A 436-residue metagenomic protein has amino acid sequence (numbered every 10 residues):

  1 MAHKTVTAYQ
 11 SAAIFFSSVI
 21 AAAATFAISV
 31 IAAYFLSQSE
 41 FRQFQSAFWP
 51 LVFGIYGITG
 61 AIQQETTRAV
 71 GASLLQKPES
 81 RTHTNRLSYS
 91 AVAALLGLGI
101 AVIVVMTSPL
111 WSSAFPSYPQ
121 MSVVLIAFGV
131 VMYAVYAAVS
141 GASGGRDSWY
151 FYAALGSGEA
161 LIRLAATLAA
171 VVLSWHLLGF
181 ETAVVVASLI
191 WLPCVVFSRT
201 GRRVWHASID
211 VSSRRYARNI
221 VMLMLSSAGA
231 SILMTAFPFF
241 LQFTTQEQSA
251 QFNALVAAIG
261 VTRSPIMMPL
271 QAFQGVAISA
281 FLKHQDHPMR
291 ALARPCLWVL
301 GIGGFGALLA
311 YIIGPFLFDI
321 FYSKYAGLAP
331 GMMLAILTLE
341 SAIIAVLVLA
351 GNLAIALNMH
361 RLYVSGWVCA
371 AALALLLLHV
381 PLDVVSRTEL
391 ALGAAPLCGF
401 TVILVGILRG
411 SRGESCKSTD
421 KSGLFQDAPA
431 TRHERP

Functional and structural regions predicted by a protein language model:
M1-T7, Y150-A154, L177-L178, V184 (+2 more regions): Interhelical loop/hinge segments that connect adjacent transmembrane helices in multipass membrane
V6-Q63, V221-T244, P396-C398, Q426 (+1 more regions): Signature of the first transmembrane helix
A8, Q45, K77-A94, A217-I220 (+2 more regions): Interfacial transmembrane-helix starts/ends
Q10-T25, G156-E159, R163, F180-V195 (+2 more regions): Transmembrane helical elements of multi-pass membrane transporters/channels
I58-Q76, A258, T262-D286, I355-A356: Helix-loop junctions and terminal segments of transmembrane helices in multi-pass membrane transport/translocation
T107-I126, I312-A342: Interfacial segments at transmembrane-helix termini and the short loops linking adjacent helices
P119-V124, A153-G201, C369-L373, V385-S411: Hydrophobic alpha-helical transmembrane segments
M132-A154, L339-G366: Membrane-interface junctions at transmembrane-helix termini in multi-pass inner-membrane proteins
